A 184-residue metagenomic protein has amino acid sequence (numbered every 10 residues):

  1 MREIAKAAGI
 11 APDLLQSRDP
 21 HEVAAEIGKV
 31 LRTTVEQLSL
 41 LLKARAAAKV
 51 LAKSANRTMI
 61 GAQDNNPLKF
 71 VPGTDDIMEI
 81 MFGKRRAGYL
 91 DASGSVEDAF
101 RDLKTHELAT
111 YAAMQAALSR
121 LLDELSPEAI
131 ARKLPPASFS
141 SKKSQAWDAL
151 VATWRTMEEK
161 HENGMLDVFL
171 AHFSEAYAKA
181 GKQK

Functional and structural regions predicted by a protein language model:
M1-K53: Acidic, serine/threonine- and proline-rich intrinsically disordered low-complexity regions
S17-K29, D64, L68, E97-L108 (+3 more regions): Short, charged/polar micro-motifs that form catalytic or ligand-binding hotspots
E22-A25, K29-R32, E36, L40-K43 (+5 more regions): Extended, heptad-repeat alpha-helical coiled-coil/oligomerization scaffolds
S39, K43-V96, A112, I130 (+1 more regions): Heme-based O2/NO sensor domains and their adjacent alpha-helical segments, primarily globin folds but also including
I77-M81, R86-G88, A92-S95, A117-K184: Long amphipathic all-alpha helical oligomerization modules
